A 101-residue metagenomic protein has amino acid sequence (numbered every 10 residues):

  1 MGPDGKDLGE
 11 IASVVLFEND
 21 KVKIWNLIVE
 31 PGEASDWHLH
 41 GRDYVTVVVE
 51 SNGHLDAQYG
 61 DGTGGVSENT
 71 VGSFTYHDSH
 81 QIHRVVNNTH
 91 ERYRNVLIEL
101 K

Functional and structural regions predicted by a protein language model:
M1-I11, K101: Basic/polar N-terminal segments that are highly enriched at the extreme N-terminus, encompassing both cleavable
G9-W37, D43-T46, I98: A short glycine-rich, His/Asp/Glu-containing loop-to-beta-strand
L16, L27, S35-H40, A57-Q58 (+2 more regions): Short histidine-centered beta-strand/loop micro-motifs that create catalytic or ligand/metal-coordination sites
H40-D61: Glycine- and acidic-residue-biased ligand/ion/polar-headgroup-sensing regions
V45-V48, F74, N95-V96: Active-site scaffold segments
G60-H80: Short acidic-glycine-tyrosine-enriched beta hairpin
D78-K101: Ligand-binding loop in jelly-roll beta-barrel domains
